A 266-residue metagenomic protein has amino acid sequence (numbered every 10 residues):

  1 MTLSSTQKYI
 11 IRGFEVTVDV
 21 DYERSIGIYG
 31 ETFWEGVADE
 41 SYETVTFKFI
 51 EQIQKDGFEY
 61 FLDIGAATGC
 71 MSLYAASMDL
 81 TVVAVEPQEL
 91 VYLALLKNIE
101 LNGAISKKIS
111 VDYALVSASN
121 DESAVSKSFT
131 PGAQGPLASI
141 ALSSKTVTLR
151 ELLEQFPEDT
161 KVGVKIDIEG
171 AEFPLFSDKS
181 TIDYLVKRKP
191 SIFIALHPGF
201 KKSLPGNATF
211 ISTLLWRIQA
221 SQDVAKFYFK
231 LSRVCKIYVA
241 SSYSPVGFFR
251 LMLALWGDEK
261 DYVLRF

Functional and structural regions predicted by a protein language model:
M1-K108, A138-I140, R150-T160, N207-A208 (+1 more regions): S-adenosyl-L-methionine
Y60-T68, Q134-N207: Active-site segment flanking the S-adenosylmethionine/decSAM binding pocket in AdoMet-dependent transferases
A75, L95, V125, L175-K179: Hydrophobic packing residues within well-ordered alpha-helices of enzyme cores
S110-D112: A conserved beta-strand/loop element that lines the FAD pocket in flavoprotein oxidoreductases
A114-A118, T148: Conserved acidic residues
L115, L196, S241: Residues at the C-termini of beta-strands that transition into short coil/loop
N120, E172-F173, G247-R250: Conserved catalytic loop of SAM-dependent methyltransferase domains
D121-F129: Polar, low-complexity loop segments and adjacent catalytic/binding residues used for recognizing and processing sugar
